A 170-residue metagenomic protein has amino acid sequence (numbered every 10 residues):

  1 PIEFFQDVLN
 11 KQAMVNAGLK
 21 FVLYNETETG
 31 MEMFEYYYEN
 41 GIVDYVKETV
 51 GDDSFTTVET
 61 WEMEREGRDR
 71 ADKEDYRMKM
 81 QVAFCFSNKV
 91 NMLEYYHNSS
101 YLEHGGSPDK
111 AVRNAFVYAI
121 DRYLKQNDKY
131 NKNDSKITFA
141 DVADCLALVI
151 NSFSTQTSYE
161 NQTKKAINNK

Functional and structural regions predicted by a protein language model:
E3, N10-Q12, A17-K164: GHKL/Histidine-kinase-like ATPase module
